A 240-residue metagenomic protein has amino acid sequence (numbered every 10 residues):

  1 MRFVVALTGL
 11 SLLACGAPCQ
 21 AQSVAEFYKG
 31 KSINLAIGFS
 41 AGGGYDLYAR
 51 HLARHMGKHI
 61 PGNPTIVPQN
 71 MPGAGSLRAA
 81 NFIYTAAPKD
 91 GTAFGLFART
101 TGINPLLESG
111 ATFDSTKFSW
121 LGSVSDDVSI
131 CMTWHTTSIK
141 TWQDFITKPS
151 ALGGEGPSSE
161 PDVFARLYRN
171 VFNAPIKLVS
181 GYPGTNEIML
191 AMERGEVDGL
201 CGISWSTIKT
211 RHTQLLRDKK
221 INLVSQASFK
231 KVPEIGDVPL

Functional and structural regions predicted by a protein language model:
V4-C15: Bacterial N-terminal signal peptides
A17-A21: Sec/Tat signal peptide C-region and signal peptidase I cleavage site
I33, K58-I60, F82-A93, T101-E196: Hinge/capping helix and adjacent helix->loop/strand transition within the periplasmic-binding protein
N34-Y48, P72-G75, G153-E160: Extracytoplasmic "Venus flytrap"
G38-S40, V128-I139, A227-S228, I235 (+1 more regions): A bilobed periplasmic-binding-protein/Venus flytrap-type ligand-binding module shared by bacterial periplasmic
L96-T101, T185, C201-K209, Q226-F229: Beta->alpha turn/N-cap motifs
D126, R211-L240: C-terminal lobe and pocket-closing loops of periplasmic/extracytoplasmic Venus-flytrap solute-binding proteins
